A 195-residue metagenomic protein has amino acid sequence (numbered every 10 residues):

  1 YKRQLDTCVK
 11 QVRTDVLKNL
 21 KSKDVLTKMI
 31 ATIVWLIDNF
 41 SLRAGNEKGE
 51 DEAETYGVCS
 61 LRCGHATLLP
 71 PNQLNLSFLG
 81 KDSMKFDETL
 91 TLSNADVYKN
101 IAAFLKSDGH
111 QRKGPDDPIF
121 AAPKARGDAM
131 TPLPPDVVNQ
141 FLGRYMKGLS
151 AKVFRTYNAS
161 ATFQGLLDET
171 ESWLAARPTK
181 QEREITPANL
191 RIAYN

Functional and structural regions predicted by a protein language model:
K2-N195: Extended accessory and catalytic-adjacent subdomains in large enzymes
